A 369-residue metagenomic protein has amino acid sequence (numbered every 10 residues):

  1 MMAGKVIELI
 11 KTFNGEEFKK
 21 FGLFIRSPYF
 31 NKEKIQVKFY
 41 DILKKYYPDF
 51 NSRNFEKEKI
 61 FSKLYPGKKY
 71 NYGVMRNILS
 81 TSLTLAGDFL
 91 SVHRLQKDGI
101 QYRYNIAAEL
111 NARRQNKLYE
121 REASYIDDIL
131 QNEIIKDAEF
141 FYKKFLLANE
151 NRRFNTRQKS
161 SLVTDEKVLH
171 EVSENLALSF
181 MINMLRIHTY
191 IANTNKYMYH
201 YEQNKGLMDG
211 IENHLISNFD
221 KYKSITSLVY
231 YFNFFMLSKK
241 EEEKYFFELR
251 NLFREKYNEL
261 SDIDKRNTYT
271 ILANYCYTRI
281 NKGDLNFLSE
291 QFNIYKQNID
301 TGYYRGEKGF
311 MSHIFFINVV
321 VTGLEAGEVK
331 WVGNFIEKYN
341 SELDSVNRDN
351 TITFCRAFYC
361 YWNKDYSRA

Functional and structural regions predicted by a protein language model:
M1-K20, E342-A369: Long alpha-helical, hydrophobic tracts
M1-V229, L237: Flexible inter-repeat linkers and adjacent short helices within tandem amphipathic alpha-helical repeat scaffolds
K11, Y72, R76, N116 (+10 more regions): Alpha-solenoid helical-repeat scaffolds
S27-Y29, N132, H214-Y222, R254-R266 (+2 more regions): Solenoid-like repeat scaffolds
K196-E212, K240-R254, G283-Q297, L324-E337 (+1 more regions): Helix-turn-helix repeat elements of alpha-solenoid scaffolds
V229-F234, I271-Y275, I314-N318, T351-W362: "A position-specific structural signal for the A-helix of alpha-solenoid helical repeats
A273-K282, N286-G302, F316-V319: Acidic, glycine-rich loop-and-beta core segments that form the ion-binding/anion-interacting portion of active sites
